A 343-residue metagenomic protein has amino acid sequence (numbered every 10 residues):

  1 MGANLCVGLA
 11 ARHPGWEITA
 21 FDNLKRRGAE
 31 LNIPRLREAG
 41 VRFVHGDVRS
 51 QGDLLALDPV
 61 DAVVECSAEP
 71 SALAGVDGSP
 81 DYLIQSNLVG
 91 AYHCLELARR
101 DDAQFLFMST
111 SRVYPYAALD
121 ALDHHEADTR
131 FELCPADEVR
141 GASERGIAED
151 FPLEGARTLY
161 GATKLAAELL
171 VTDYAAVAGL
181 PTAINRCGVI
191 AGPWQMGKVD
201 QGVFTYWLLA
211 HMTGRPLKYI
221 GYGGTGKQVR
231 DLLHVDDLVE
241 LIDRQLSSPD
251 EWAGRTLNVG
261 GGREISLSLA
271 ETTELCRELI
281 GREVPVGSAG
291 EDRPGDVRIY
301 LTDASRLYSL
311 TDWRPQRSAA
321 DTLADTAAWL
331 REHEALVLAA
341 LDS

Functional and structural regions predicted by a protein language model:
M1-G188: N-terminal Rossmann-like NAD(P)+-binding domain of SDR-like oxidoreductases, especially those catalyzing
H13, A319-S343: Amphipathic terminal alpha-helices
A20, Y222, T256-N258, A270-T273 (+2 more regions): C-terminal "lid/loop" region of Rossmann-like NAD(P)-dependent oxidoreductases
R26-L31, L267-L269, G290-R306: Active-site loop of classical SDR/Rossmann-like NAD(P)-dependent oxidoreductases, centered on the catalytic Tyr-X3-Lys
G75-V76, S143-T158, T182-M196, W207-L233 (+2 more regions): A conserved pocket-lining segment of Rossmann-fold NAD(P)-dependent short-chain dehydrogenase/reductase
L165, A178, G192-Y206, I220-G223 (+7 more regions): Glycine/proline-rich active-site loop of Rossmann-fold NAD(P)-dependent oxidoreductases
V235, R255-T256, R293-S318, D325: Conserved C-terminal active-site "lid" loop/helix of NAD(P)H-dependent oxidoreductases that clamps the redox cofactor
L238, I242, V259, L269-T272 (+2 more regions): Non-catalytic, hydrophobic alpha-helical segments
